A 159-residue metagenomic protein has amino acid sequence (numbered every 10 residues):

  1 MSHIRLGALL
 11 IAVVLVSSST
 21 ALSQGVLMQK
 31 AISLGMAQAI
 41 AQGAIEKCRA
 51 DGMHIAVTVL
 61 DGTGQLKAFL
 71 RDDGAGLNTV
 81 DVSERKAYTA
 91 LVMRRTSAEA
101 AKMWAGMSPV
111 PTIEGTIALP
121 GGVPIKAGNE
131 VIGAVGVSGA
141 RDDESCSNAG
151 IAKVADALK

Functional and structural regions predicted by a protein language model:
M1-L6: Positively charged n-region of N-terminal signal peptides that target proteins for export
G7-S18: Bacterial N-terminal signal peptides
L22-K159: Flexible, solvent-exposed loop/hinge segments and secondary-structure transition points
